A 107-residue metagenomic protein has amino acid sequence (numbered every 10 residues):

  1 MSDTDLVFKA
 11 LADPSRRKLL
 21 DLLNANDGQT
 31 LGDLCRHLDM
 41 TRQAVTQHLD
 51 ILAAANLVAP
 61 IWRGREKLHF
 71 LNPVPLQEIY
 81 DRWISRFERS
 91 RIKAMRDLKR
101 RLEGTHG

Functional and structural regions predicted by a protein language model:
M1-D3, N24-A25, Q77-G107: Amphipathic alpha-helical dimerization/coiled-coil segments that flank or bridge DNA-binding/regulatory modules
S2-T41, E66-E78, R82: N-terminal helix-turn-helix DNA-binding core of bacterial DNA-binding proteins
L6, K18, T46-Q47, K93: Alpha-helical macromolecular-interaction surfaces
K9, D21, A53, A59 (+1 more regions): A cross-family signal for key residues in well-ordered alpha-helices that form functional helical elements
R36, Q47, A53-A54: Alpha-helical residues within the helix-turn-helix
H48, R65: Residue-level "edge-of-site" marker
A53-G64, F70: Beta-hairpin "wing" of winged helix-turn-helix
